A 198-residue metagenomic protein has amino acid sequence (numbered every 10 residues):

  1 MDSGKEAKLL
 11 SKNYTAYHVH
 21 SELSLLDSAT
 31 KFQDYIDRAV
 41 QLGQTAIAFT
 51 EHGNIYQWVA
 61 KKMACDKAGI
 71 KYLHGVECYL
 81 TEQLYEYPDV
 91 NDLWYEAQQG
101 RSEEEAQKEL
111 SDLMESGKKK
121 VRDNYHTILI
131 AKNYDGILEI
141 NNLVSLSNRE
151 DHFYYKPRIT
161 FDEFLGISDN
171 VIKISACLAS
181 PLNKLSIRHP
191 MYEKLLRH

Functional and structural regions predicted by a protein language model:
M1-H198: Phosphodiester-processing cores and adjacent nucleic acid-binding clamps
